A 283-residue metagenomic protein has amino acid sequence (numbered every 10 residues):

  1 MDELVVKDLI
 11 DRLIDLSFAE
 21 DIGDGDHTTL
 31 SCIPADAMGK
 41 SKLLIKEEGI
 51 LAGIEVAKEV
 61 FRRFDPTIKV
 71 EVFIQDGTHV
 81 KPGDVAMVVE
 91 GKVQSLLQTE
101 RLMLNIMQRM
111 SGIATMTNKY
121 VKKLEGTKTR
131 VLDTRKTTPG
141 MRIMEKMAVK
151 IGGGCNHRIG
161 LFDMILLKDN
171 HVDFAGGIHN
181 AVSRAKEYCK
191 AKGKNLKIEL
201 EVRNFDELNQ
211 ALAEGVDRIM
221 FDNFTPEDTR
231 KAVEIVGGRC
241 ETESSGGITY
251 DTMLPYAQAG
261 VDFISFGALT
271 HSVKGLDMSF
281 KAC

Functional and structural regions predicted by a protein language model:
D2-E199, R203, E207-E214, R218 (+4 more regions): Acidic/glycine-rich phosphate/pyrophosphate-binding loops and surrounding catalytic core that coordinate Mg2+
N223, G246, A268-L269: Short secondary-structure boundary segments
S279-C283: Active-site loop ensemble at the mouth of alpha/beta enzyme cores that anchors a bound cofactor
